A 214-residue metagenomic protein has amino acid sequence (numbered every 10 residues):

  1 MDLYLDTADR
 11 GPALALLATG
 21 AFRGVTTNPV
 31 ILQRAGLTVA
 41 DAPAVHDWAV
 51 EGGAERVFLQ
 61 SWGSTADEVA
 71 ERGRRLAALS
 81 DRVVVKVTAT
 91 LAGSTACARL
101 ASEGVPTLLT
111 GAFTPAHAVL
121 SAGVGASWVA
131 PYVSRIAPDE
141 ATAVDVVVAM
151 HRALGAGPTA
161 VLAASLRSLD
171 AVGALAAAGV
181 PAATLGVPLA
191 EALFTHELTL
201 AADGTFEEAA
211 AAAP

Functional and structural regions predicted by a protein language model:
M1-R56, W62-A70, L200: Conserved N-terminal beta1-alpha1 strand-loop-helix module at the mouth
Y4-D6, R34, F58-T65, R82-L91 (+3 more regions): Catalytic beta/alpha-barrel core
G11-T19, E68-R72, A96, T114-V124 (+1 more regions): Catalytic cores of alpha/beta
G20-G24, L79-R82, A96-L108, G123-A130 (+1 more regions): Glycine-enriched alpha-helix->loop->beta-strand junction motifs that scaffold or abut catalytic
G24, P29-R34, G111, S127-P138 (+1 more regions): Glycine-rich phosphate-binding active-site loops on the catalytic face of alpha/beta enzymes
N28, V85, S121, L175 (+1 more regions): Conserved, mostly hydrophobic/aromatic
P43-V57, A78-S80, S94-P106, T142-V161 (+1 more regions): Alpha-helix-loop-beta-strand connector modules within alpha/beta enzyme cores
L154-P214: C-terminal alpha-helical cap/extension of soluble enzyme domains
